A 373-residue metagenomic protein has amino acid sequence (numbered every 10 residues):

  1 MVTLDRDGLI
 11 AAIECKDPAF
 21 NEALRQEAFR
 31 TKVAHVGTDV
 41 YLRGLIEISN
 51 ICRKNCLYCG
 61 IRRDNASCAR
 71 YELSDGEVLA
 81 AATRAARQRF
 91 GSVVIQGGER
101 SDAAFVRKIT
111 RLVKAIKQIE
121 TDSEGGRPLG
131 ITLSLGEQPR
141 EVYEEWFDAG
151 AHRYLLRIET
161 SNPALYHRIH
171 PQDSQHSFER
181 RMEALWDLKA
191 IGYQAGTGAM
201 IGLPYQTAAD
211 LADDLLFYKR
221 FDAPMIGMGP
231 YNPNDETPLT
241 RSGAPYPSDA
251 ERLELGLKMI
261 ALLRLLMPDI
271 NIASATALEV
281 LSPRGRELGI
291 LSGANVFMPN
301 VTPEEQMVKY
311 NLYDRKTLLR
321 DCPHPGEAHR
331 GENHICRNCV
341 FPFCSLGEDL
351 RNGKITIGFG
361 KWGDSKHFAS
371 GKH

Functional and structural regions predicted by a protein language model:
M1-A19, A86, K219-H373: Auxiliary Fe-S-binding modules of radical SAM enzymes
M1-N55, A369: Flexible, acidic/Gly-rich N-terminal and inter-domain linker regions that tether and position cofactor-handling modules
A28, C56, I95, L156 (+4 more regions): Conserved, mostly hydrophobic/aromatic
A34-R87: Active-site cofactor/substrate anionic-group-binding motifs, chiefly glycine- and Lys/Arg-rich phosphate-binding loops
G44, A82, I109-K117, Y143-E144 (+6 more regions): Generic structural signal for well-ordered alpha-helices, preferentially at hydrophobic/aromatic core positions
R63-L79, A85-R107, L112-L188, Q194-I201 (+1 more regions): Core AdoMet radical
R100-A103, P128-Q138, A184-D210, G229-E236 (+2 more regions): Conserved strand-turn element in the central/C-terminal portion of the radical SAM core barrel that lines
Q138-D148, P204-K219, V280-L291: Catalytic cores of alpha/beta
